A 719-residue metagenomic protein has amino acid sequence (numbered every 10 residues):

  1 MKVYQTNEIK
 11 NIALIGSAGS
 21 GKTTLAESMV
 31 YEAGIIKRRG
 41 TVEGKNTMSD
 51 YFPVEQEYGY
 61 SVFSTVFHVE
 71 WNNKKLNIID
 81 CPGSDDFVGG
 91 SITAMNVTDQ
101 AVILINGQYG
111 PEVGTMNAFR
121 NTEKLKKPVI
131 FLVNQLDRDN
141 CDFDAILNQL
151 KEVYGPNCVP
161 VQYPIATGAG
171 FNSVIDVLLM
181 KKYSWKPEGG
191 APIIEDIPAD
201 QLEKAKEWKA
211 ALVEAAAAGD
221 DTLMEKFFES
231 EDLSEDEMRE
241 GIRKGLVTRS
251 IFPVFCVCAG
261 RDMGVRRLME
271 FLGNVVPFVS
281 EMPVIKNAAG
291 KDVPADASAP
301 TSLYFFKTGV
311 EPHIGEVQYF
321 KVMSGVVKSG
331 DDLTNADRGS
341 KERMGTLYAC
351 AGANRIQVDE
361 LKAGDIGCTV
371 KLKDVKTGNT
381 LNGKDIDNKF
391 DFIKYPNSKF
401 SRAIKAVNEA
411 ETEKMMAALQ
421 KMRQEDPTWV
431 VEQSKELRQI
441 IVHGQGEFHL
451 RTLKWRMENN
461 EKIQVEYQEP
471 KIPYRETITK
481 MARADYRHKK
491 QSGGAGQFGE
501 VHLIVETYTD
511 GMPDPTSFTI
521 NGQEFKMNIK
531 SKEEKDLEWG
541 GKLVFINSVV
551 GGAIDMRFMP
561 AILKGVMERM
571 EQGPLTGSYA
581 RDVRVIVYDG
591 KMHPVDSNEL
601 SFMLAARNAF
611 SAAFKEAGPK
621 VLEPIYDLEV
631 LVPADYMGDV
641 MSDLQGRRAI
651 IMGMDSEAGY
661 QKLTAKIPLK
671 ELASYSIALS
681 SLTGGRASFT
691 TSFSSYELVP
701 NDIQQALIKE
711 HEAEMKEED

Functional and structural regions predicted by a protein language model:
M1-D719: Structural and coupling elements of P-loop NTPases
